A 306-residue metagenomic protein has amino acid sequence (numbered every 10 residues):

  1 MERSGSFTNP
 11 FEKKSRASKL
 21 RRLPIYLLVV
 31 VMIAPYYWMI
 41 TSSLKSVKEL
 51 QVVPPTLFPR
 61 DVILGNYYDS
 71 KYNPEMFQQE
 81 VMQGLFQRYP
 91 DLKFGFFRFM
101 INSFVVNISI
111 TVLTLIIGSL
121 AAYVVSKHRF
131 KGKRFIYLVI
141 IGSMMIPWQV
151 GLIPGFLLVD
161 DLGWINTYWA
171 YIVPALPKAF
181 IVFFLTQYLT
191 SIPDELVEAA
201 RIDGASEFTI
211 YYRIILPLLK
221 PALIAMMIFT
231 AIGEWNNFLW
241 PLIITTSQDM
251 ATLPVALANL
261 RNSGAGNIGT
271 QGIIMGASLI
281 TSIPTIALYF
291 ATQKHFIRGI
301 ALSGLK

Functional and structural regions predicted by a protein language model:
M1-T8: ABC-family P-loop ATPase nucleotide-binding domain
N9-K13, A17-K306: A structural signal for multi-pass alpha-helical bundles of membrane permease subunits that mediate small-molecule
